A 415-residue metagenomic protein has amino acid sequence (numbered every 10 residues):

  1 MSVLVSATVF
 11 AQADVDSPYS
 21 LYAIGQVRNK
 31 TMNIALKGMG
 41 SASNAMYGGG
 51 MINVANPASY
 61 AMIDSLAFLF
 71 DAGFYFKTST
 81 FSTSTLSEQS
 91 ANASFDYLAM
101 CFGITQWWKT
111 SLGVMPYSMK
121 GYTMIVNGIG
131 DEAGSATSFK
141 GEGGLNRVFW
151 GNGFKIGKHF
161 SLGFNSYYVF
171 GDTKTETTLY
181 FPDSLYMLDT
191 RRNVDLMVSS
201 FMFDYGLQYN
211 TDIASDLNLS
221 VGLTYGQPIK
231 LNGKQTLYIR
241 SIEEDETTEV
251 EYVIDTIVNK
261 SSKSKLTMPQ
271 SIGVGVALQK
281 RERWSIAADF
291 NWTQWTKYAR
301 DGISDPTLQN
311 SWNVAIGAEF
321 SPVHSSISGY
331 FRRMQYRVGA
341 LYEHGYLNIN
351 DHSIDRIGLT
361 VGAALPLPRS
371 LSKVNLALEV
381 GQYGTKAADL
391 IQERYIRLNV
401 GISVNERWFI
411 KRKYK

Functional and structural regions predicted by a protein language model:
M1-S17: Bacterial Sec-dependent N-terminal signal peptides
Q12-K415: Subset of outer-membrane beta-barrel
